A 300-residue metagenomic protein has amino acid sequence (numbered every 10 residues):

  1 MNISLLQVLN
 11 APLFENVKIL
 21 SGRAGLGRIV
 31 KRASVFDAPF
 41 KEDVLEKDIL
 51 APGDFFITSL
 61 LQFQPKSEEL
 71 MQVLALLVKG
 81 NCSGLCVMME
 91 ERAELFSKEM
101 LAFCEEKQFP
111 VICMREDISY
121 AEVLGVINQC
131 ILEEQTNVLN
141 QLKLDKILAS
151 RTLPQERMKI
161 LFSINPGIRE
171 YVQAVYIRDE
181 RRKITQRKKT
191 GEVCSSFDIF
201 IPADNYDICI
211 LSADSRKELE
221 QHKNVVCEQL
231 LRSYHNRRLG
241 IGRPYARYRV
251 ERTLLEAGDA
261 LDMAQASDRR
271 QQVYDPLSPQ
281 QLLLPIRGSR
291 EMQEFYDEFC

Functional and structural regions predicted by a protein language model:
M1-K79: Gly/Thr-rich phosphate-binding loop signature of adenosyl cofactor/nucleotide-binding cores
N2, V138, T152-C300: Cytosolic nucleotide-utilizing catalytic cores of signal-transduction proteins
F56-I57, S83-E91, Q108-E116, G240: Short hydrophobic alpha-helical runs that function as membrane-insertion/retention elements
L61-K66, E91-A93, E180-K183, S215-E218: Short acidic, S/G/P-rich loop/turn micro-motifs used as interaction or catalytic elements
A75, L101-A102: Alpha-helical segments flanking ligand/cofactor-binding loops in enzyme cores
L95-M100: Short, glycine/polar-rich helix-capping loops at beta-to-alpha or helix-loop-helix junctions that flank or form
F103-L148: Long, charge-dense
